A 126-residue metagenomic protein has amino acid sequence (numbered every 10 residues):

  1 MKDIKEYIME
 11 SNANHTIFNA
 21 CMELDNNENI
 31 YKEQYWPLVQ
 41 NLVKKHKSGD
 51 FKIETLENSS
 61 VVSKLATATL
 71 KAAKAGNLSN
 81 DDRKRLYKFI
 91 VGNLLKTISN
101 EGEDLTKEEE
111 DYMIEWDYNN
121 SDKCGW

Functional and structural regions predicted by a protein language model:
M1-Y7: Short acidic, low-complexity intrinsically disordered linear motifs used for protein-protein interactions
Y7, S11-W126: Acidic interaction surfaces
